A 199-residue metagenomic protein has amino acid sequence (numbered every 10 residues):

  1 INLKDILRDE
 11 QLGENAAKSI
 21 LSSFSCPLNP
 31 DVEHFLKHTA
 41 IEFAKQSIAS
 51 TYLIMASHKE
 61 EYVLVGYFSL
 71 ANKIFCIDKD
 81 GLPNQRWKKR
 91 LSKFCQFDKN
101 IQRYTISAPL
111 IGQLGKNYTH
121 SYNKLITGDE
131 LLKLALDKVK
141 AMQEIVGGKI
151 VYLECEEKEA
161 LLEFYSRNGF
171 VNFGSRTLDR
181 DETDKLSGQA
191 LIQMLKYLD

Functional and structural regions predicted by a protein language model:
I1-N123, E130, D137-Y152, E156 (+1 more regions): Non-catalytic substrate-recognition and accessory regions of acyl/acetyltransferase enzymes
